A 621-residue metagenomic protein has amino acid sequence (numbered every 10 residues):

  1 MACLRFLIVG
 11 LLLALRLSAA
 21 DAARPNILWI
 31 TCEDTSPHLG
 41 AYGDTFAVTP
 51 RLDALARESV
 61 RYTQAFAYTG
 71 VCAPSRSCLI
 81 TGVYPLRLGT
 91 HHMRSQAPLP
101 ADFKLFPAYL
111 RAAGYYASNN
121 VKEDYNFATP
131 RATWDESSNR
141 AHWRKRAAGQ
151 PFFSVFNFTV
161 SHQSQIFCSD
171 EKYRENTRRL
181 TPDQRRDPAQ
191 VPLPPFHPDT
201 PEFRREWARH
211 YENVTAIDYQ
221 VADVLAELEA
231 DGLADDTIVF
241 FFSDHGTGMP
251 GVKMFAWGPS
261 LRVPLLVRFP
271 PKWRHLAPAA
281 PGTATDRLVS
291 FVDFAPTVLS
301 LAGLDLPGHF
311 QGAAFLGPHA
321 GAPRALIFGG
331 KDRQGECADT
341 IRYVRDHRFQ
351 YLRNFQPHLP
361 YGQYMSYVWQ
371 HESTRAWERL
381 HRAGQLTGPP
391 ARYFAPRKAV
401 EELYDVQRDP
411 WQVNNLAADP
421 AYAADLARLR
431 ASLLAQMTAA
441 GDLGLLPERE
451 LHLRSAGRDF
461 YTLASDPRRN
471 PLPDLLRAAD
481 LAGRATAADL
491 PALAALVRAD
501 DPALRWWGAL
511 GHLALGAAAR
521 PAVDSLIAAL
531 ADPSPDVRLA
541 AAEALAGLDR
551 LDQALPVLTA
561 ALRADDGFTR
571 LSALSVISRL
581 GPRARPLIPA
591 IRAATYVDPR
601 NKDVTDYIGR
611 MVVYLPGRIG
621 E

Functional and structural regions predicted by a protein language model:
M1-C3: N-terminal secretory signal peptides that target proteins for export/translocation
R5-R16: Bacterial N-terminal signal peptides
I8, A41, S95, H210 (+5 more regions): Generic anion/oxyanion-binding catalytic loop in active/binding sites
A19-A395, P410-A431: Formylglycine-dependent sulfatase
D21-P25, C32, R61, R262 (+5 more regions): Long, internal low-complexity/basic segments
